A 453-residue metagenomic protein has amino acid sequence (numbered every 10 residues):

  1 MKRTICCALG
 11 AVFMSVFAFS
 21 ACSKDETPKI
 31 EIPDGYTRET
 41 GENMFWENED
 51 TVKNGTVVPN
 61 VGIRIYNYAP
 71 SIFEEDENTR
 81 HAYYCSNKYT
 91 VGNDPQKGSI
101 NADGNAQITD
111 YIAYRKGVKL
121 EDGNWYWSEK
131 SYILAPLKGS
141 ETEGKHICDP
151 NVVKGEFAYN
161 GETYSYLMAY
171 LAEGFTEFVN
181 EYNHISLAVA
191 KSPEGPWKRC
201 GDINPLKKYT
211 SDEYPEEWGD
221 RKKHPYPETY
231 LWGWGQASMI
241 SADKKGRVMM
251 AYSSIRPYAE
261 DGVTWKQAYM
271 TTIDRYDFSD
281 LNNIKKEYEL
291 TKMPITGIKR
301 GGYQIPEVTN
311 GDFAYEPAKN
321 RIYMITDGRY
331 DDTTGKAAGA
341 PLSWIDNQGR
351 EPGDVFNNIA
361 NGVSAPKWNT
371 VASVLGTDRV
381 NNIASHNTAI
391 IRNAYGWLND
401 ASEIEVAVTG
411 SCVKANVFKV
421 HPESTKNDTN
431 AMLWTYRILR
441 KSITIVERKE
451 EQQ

Functional and structural regions predicted by a protein language model:
M1-L9: Bacterial N-terminal signal peptides that target proteins for export
L9-G10, D25: General secretory precursor processing signal
V12-V16: Alpha-helical transmembrane segments
A18-A21: C-terminal motif of bacterial Sec signal peptides marking the signal peptidase cleavage site
S23-K145, K154-Y230, I240-P306, Y315-I383 (+1 more regions): Beta-rich carbohydrate-recognition and catalytic domains
A69-S71, D149-N151, Q236-S238, N310-D312 (+1 more regions): Conserved beta-strand position repeated once per blade in WD40 beta-propeller domains
G233: Conserved glycosyltransferase catalytic-site signature
